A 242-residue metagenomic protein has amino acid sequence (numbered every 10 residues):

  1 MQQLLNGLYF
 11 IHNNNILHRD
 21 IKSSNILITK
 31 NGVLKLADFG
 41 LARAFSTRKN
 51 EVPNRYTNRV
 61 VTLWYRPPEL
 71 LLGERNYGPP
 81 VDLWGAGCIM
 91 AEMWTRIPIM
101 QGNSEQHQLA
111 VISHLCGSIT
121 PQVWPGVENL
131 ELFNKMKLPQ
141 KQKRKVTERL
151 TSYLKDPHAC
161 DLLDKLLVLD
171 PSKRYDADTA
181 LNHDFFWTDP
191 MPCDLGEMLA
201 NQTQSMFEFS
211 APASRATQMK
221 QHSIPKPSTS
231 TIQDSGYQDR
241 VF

Functional and structural regions predicted by a protein language model:
H12-T29: Catalytic-loop of the protein kinase fold
L41-R43: Activation segment
R55-L70: Conserved activation segment of eukaryotic-like protein kinases, specifically the C-terminal portion of the activation
L70-V81, M100: Conserved end of the kinase activation segment
S118-D164: C-terminal lobe substrate-recognition/regulatory segment of protein kinase catalytic domains
C160-T179: A conserved short helix/loop substructure at the end of the activation segment of eukaryotic-like protein kinase domains
M191-F242: C-terminal intrinsically disordered, low-complexity extensions immediately downstream of enzyme catalytic cores
